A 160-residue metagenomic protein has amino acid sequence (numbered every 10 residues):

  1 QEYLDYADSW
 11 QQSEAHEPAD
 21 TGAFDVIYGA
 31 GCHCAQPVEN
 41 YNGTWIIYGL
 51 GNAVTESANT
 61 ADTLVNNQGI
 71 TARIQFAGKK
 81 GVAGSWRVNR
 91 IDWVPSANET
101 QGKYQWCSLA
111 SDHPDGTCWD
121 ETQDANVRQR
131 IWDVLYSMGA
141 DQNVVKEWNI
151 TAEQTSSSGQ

Functional and structural regions predicted by a protein language model:
Q1: Short acidic, glycine-rich surface-loop motifs adjacent to enzyme active sites
L4-I70: Conserved beta-sheet core of the metallophosphoesterase superfamily
D62-Q160: A short C-terminal boundary segment appended to hydrolase-like catalytic domains
